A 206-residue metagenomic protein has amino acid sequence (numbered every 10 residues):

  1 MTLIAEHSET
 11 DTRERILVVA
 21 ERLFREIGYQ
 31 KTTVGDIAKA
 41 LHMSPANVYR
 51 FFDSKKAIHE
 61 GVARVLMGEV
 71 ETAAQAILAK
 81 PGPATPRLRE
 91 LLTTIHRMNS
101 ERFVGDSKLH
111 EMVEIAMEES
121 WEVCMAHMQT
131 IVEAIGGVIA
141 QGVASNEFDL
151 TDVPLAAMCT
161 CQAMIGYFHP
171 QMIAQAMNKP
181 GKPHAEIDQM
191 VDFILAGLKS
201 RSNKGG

Functional and structural regions predicted by a protein language model:
T2-I4, R15, V19-A57, G61 (+1 more regions): Helix-turn-helix
A5, D106-E114, W121, M125 (+2 more regions): Hydrophobic/aromatic-rich alpha-helical bundle segments in the mid-to-C-terminal region
L17, H59, A63, M67 (+1 more regions): Amphipathic, non-transmembrane alpha-helical scaffold segments
V19-L23, T94, M98, A163: Short amphipathic alpha-helical elements of helix-turn-helix/winged-helix folds
E26-Q30, P81, R102, S145-N146: Short coil/turn segments at alpha/beta junctions that flank glycine-rich nucleotide-binding fingerprints
G61, V65, Q75-R102, A156-T160 (+2 more regions): Hydrophobic alpha-helical connector segments
V62, L66, V70, A74 (+5 more regions): Hydrophobic recognition helices of helix-based DNA-binding modules
E90, H96-G136, P154: Short secondary-structure transition hinges
